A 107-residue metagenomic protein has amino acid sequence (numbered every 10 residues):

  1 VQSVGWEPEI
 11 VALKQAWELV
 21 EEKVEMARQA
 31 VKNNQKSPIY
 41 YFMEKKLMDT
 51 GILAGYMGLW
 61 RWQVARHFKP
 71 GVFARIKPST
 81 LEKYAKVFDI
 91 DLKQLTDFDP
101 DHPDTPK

Functional and structural regions predicted by a protein language model:
V1-E21: Terminal, intrinsically disordered low-complexity segments enriched in charged/polar and proline residues
Q15-T50, Y56, K93: A short, Lys/Arg-rich alpha-helix, primarily the initiator
S37-P38, Q63, K83: Pre-recognition alpha-helix immediately N-terminal to the DNA-recognition helix within helix-turn-helix or winged-helix
L53-A54, V64-H67, L95: Conserved hydrophobic/aromatic packing and binding residues within compact polymer-binding modules
G58-I76: Recognition helix of helix-turn-helix/homeodomain-like DNA-binding domains that insert into the DNA major groove
P78-Q94: DNA major-groove recognition helix of helix-turn-helix/homeodomain DNA-binding modules
D89-T105: Short C-terminal boundary/hinge segments that cap the last helix of small helical domains
